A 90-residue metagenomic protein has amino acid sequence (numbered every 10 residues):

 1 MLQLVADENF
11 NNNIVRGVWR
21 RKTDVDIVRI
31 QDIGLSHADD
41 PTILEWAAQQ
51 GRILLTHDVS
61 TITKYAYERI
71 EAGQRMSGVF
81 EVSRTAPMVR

Functional and structural regions predicted by a protein language model:
M1, V25-I27, Q50-T56: N-terminal start-of-chain detector that recognizes signal peptides and the immediate post-cleavage beginning
M1-E8, N12-V25, Q31-L35, P41-L44 (+1 more regions): Acidic, PIN/NYN-like endoribonuclease modules and their adjacent C-terminal/linker elements
D40, A48-A66: Acidic, metal-binding active-site segment of PIN/NYN-like and related structure-specific nucleases
